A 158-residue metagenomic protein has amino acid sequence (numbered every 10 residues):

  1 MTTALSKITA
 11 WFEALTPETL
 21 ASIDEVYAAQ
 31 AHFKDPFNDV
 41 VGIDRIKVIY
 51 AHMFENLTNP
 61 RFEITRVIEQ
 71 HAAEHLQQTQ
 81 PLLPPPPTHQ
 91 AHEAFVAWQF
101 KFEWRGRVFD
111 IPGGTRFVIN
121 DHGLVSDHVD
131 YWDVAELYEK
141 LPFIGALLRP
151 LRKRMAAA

Functional and structural regions predicted by a protein language model:
M1-A158: C-terminal and inter-domain tail/linker signature
